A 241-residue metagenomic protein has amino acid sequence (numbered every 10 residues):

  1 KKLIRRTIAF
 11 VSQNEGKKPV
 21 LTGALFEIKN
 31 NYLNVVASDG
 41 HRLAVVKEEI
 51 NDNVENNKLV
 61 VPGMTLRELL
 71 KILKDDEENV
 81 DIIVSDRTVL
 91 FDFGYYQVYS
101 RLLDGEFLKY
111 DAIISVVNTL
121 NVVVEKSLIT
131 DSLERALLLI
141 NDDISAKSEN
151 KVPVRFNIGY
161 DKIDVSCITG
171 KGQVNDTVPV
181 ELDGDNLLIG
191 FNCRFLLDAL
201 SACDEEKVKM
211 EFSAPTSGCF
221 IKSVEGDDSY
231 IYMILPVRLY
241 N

Functional and structural regions predicted by a protein language model:
K1-K47, N51-L103, N118-N241: DNA polymerase processivity clamps
E106: Feature marks short, surface-exposed loop/turn motifs that line or immediately flank catalytic pockets and channel
I113-V117: Bateman (tandem CBS) regulatory domains
